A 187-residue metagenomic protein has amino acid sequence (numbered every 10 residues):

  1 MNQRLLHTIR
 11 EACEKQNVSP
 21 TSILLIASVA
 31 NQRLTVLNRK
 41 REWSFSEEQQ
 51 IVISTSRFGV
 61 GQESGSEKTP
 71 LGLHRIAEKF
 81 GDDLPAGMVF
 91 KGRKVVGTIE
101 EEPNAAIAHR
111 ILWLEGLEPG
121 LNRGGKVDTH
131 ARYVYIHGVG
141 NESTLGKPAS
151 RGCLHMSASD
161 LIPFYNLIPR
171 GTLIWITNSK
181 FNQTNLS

Functional and structural regions predicted by a protein language model:
M1-Y135, V139-S187: N-terminal pre-domains immediately preceding structured catalytic cores
